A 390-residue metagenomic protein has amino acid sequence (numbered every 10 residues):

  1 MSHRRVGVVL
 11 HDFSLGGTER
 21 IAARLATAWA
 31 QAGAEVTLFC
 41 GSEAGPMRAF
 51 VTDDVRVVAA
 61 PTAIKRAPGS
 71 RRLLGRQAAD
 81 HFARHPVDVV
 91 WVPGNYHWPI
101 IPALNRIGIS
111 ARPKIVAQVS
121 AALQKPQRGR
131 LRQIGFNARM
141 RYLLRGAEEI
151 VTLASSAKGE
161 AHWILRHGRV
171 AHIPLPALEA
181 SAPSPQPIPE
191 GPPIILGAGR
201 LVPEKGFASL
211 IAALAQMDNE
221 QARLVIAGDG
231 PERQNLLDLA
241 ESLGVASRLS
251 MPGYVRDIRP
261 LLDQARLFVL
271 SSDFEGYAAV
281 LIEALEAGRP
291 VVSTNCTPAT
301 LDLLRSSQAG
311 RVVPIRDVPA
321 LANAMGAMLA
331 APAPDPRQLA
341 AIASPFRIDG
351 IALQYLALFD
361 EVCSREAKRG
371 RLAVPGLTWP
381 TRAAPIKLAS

Functional and structural regions predicted by a protein language model:
V8-G16, R20-R24, A28-S70, H172: N-terminal strand-loop element at the rim of the active site of nucleotide-sugar-dependent glycosyltransferases
E19-R24, P193-Q216, P231-L237, P319: A conserved mid-protein helix/loop that constitutes part of the nucleotide-sugar donor-binding site
R72-L74, K114, L123-G146: Nucleotide-sugar donor phosphate/pyrophosphate-binding loop at the beta->alpha transition of glycosyltransferases
V92-P99, V119: Short His-centered aromatic/hydrophobic patch
R145-V170, A177-E179: A short, active-site helix/loop in glycosyltransferases that binds the activated sugar's phosphate group
Y254, D273: Aromatic "clamp/platform" in nucleotide-sugar-dependent glycosyltransferases that forms part of the donor/acceptor
P290-T294: Short hydrophobic beta-strand element within catalytic cores of glycosyltransferases and related nucleotide-activated
R305-V318, G326-A333: Conserved acidic donor-binding segment of nucleotide-sugar-dependent glycosyltransferases
